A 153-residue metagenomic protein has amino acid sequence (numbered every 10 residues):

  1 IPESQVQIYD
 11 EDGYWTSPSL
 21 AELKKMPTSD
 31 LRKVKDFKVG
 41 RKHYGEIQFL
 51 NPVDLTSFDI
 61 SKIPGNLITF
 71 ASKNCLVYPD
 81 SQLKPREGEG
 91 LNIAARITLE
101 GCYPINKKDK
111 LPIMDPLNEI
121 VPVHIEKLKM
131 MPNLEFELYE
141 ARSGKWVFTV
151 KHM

Functional and structural regions predicted by a protein language model:
I1-E119: A structural signal for beta-rich interaction modules in eukaryotic proteins
M114-M153: Proteolytic cleavage junctions
